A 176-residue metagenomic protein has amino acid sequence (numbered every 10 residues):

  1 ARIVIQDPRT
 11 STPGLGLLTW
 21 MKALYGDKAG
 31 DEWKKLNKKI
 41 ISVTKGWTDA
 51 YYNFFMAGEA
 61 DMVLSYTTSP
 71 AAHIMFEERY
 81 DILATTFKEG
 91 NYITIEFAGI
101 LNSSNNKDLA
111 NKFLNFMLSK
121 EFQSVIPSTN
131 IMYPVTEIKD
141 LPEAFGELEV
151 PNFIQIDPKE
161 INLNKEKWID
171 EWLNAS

Functional and structural regions predicted by a protein language model:
A1-M62: Extracytoplasmic ligand-binding site segments that recognize negatively charged/polar headgroups
I3-T10, F116-D140: Periplasmic-binding protein-like
R9-T12, T68-A71, G90-Y92, N105 (+1 more regions): Solvent-exposed loop/turn segments at secondary-structure junctions within structured extracellular/periplasmic domains
L18, K22, Y52, M56 (+4 more regions): Non-transmembrane alpha-helical segments in soluble domains of secreted/periplasmic/extracellular proteins
K22, T94-N106, V125-S128: A bilobed periplasmic-binding-protein/Venus flytrap-type ligand-binding module shared by bacterial periplasmic
K34-N37, T44-K45, D49, E77-N102: Periplasmic-binding protein-like
M56, A60-D81, N130: A ligand-binding cleft/hinge motif common to bilobed small-molecule-binding domains
E143-S176: Extracellular/periplasmic bilobal clamshell ligand-binding domains
